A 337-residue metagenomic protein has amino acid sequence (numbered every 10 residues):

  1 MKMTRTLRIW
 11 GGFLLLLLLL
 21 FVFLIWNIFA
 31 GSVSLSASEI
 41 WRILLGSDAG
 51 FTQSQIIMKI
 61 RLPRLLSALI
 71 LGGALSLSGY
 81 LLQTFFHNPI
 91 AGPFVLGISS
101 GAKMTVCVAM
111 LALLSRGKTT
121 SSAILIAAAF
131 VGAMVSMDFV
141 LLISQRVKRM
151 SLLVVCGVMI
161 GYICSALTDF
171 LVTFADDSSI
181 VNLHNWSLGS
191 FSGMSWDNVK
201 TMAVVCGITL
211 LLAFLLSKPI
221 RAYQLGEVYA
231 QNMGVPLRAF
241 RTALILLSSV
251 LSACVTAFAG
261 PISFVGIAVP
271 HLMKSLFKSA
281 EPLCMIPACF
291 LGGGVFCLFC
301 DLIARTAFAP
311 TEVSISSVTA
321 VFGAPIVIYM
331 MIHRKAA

Functional and structural regions predicted by a protein language model:
M1-A337: Alpha-helical transmembrane segments in inner-membrane proteins
